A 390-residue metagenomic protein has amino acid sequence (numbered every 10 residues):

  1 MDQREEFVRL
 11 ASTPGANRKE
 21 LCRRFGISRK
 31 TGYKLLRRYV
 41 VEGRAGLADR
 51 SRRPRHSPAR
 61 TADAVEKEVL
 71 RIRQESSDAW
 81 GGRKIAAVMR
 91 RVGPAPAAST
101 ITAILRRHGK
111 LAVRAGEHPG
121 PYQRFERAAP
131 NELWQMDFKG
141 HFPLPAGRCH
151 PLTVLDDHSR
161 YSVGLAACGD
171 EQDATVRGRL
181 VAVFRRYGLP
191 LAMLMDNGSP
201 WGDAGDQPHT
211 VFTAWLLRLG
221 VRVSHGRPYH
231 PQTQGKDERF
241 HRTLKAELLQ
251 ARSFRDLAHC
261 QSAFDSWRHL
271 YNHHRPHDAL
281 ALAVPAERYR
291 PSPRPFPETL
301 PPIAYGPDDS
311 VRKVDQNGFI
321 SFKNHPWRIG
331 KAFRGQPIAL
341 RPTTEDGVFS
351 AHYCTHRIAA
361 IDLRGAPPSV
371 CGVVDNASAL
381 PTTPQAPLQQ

Functional and structural regions predicted by a protein language model:
M1-A16, E66-S77: Short, amphipathic alpha-helical "recognition" segments used to contact nucleic acids or chromatin
F7, L21, G32-L35, G43 (+14 more regions): Mobile genetic element proteins and their domesticated derivatives, centered on retroelements and DNA transposons
R23-K34, R90-T100: Short, basic interhelical loop/turn and adjoining N-cap of the next helix at nucleic-acid- or acidic-partner-contacting
K34-R38, T100-H108, H274: Residues in the recognition helix of alpha-helical DNA-binding motifs
R44-F142, T210, L282-P293: Basic, flexible linker segments flanking DNA-binding modules in nucleic acid-interacting mobile-element proteins
R60, A95, S99, R106-Y161 (+3 more regions): Mobile-element integrase/transposase regions, centering on the N-terminal DNA-binding/Zn-coordinating module
M195-D196, W201-L219, V223-A246, A258-C260 (+2 more regions): RNase H-like two-metal-ion nuclease catalytic core shared by retroviral integrases and related mobile-element nucleases
N272-Q390: C-terminal, beta-rich DNA-binding module of retroviral/retroelements integrases
